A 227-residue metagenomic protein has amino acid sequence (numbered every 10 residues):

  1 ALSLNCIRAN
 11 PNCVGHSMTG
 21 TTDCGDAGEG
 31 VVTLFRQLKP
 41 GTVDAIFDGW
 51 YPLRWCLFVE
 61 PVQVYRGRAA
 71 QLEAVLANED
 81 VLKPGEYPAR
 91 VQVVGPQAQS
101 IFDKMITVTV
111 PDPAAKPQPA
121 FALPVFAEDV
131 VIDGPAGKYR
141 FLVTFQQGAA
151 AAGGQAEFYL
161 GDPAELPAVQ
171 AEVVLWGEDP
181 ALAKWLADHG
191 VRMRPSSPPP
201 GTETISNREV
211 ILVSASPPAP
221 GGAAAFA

Functional and structural regions predicted by a protein language model:
A1-R90: Substrate-binding clefts and catalytic carboxylate motifs of secreted carbohydrate-active enzymes
S3-C6, V59-P61, A77-E79, E128-V130 (+2 more regions): Generic recognition of flexible, low-complexity loop/linker segments
R54-W55, R66-A69, E79, V94-P96 (+1 more regions): Non-catalytic accessory/interaction domains
V64-R66, A115, G134: Hydrophobic beta-strand core residues of beta-sandwich domains
A69-P111, L123-V131, G137-Q147, K184: Beta-strand-rich binding/interaction modules
T107-D112, A150-V169: Short beta-strand elements
Q170-A227: Helical hinge/lid and interdomain linker segments adjacent to catalytic or ligand-binding clefts that mediate domain
